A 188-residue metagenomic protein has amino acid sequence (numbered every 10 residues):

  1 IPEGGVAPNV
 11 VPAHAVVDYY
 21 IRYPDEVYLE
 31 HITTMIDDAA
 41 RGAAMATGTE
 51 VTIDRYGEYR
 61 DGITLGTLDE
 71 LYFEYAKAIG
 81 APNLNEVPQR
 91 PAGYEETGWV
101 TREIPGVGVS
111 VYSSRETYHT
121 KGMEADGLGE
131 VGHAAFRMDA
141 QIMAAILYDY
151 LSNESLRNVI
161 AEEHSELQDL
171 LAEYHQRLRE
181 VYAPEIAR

Functional and structural regions predicted by a protein language model:
I1-E70, R90-G98: Midchain, well-structured core segments that form catalytic/ion-binding scaffolds
D18, D37, D69, F73 (+3 more regions): Predominant activation on well-ordered alpha-helical scaffold segments within soluble catalytic domains
Y23, I36, A40-V51, A76-N83 (+3 more regions): Alpha-helix capping/termination and helix-coil
P24, R55, Y59, T97-R102 (+4 more regions): Broad hydrophobic/π-residue packing in well-ordered secondary structure
V27, M35-D38, P82, S113-L170 (+1 more regions): His/Asp/Glu-rich mid-to-C-terminal helical/loop segments that flank catalytic regions of hydrolases
G66-S114: Acidic/histidine-rich
R177-R188: C-terminal amphipathic alpha-helical interaction region
